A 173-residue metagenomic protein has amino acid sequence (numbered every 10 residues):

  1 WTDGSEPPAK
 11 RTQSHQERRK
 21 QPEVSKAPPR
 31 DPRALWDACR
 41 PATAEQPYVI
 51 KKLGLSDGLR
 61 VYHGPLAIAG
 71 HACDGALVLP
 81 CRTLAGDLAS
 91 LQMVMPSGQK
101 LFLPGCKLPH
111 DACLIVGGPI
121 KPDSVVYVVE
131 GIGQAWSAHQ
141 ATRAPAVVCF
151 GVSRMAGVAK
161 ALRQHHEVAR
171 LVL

Functional and structural regions predicted by a protein language model:
W1-Y48: Non-catalytic accessory segments of DNA primases and related replication-initiation nucleases
T2, A44, L55-S56, G151: General structural signal for secondary-structure boundaries
T2-D3, P28-P29, Y48, R60-G64 (+2 more regions): Class I S-adenosyl-L-methionine
V24, I68-E167: Phosphate-handling DNA/RNA-contact segment within nucleic-acid enzymes
A34-D37, G54, Q164: Polar/charged alpha-helical tracts
L35-C39, G58-L59, C113-I115, M155: Generic hydrophobic, helix-prone segments enriched in Leu/Val/Ile
P47-D74: Short, basic/aromatic recognition patches
A169-L173: Acidic beta-strand-to-loop metal/phosphate-binding motif
